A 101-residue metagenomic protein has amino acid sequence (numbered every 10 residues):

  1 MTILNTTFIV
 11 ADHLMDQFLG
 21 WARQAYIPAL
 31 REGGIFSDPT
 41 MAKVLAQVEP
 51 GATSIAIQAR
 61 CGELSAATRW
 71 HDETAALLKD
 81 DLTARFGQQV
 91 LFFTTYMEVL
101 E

Functional and structural regions predicted by a protein language model:
T2-I9, M41-A75: Short, well-ordered beta-strand segments in beta-rich or mixed alpha/beta enzyme and ligand-binding folds
F8, F18-W21, F36, F86 (+1 more regions): Aromatic side chains
A11-H13: A short, flexible beta-alpha/helix-coil linker loop
M15-M41, L77-D80: Short amphipathic alpha-helical segments
Y26, E73-T74, Y96: Terminal low-complexity, poorly structured segments
P28-G34, A46, E63-A67, D81-F86: Glycine-rich loops and low-complexity Gly/Arg-rich segments that provide flexible linkers or classic glycine-based
G34-S37, I55-A56, T74, R85-Q88: Short, charged/polar low-complexity linear motifs in solvent-exposed/disordered segments
T40-T53, D80-E101: Glycine-rich beta-strand-turn "strand-cap" elements at beta-sheet edges
